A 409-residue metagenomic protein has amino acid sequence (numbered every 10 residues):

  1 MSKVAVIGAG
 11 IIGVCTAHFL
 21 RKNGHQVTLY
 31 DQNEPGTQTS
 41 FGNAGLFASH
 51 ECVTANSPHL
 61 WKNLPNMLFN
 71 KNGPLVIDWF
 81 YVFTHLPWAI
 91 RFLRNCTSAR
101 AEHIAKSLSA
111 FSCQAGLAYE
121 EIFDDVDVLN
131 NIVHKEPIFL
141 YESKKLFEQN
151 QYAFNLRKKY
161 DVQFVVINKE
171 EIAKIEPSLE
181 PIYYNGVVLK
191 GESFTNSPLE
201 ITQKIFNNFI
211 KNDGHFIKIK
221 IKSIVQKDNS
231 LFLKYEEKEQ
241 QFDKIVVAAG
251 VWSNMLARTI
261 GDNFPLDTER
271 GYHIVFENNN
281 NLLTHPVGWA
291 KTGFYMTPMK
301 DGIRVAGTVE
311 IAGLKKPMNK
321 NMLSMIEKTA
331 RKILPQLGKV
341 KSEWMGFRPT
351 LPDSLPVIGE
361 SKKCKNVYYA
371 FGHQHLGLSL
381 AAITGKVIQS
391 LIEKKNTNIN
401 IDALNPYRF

Functional and structural regions predicted by a protein language model:
K3-T28: N-terminal Rossmann-like FAD-binding beta1-loop-alpha1 element of flavoenzymes
K22-F41: Glycine-rich FAD pyrophosphate-binding loop
G45-F47, E51, A55-N95, S223-Q226 (+2 more regions): Active-site substrate-recognition segment that forms the wall of the catalytic cavity or substrate channel
L86-K204: Rossmann-like flavin
L140-K144, K158, E170-I175, T268-E269 (+3 more regions): Flavin (FAD/FMN) cofactor-binding core of flavoprotein oxidoreductases
I167-E171, I175, I217-L231: A conserved short coil-to-beta-strand element within the FAD-binding core of flavoproteins
